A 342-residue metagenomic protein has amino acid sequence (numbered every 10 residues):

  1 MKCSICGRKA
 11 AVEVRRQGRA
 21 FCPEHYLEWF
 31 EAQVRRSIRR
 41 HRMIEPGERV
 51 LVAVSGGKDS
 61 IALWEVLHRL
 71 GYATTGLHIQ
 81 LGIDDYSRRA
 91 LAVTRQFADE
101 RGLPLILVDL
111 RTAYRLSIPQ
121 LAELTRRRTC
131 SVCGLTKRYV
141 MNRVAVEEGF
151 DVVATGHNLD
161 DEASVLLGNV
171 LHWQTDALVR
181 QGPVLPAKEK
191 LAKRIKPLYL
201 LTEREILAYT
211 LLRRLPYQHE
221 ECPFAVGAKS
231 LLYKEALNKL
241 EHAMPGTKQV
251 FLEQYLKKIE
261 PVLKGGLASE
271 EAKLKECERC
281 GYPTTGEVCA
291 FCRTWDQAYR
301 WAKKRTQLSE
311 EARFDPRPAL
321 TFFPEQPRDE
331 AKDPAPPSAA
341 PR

Functional and structural regions predicted by a protein language model:
M1-L27, Q33-S37, R42-V50, T75 (+1 more regions): ATP/NTP-dependent adenylation/nucleotidyl-transfer catalytic domains that generate, transfer, or process NMP-activated
K2-R180, V184, K188-L191, Y199-R213 (+1 more regions): ATP-dependent adenylation/nucleotidyltransferase module used to activate substrates
